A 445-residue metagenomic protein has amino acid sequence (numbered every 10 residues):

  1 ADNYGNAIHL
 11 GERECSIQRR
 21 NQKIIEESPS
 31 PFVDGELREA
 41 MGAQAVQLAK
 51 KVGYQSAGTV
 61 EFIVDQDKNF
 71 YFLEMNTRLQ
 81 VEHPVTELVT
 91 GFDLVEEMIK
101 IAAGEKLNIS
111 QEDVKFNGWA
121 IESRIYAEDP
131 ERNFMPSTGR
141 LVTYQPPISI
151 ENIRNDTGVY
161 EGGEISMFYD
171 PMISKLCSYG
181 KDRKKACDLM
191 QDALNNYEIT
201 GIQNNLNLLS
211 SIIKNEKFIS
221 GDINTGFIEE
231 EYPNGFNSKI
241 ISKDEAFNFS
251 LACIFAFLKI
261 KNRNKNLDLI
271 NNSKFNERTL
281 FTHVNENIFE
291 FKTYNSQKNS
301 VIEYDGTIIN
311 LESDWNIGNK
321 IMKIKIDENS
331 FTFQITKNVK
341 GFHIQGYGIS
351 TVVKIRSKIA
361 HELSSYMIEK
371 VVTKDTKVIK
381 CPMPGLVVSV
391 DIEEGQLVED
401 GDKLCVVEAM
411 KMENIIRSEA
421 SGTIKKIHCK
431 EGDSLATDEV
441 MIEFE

Functional and structural regions predicted by a protein language model:
A1-E26, G42-F72, N76-E82, R132: Phosphate-binding core of ATP-grasp and ATP-grasp-like enzymes
A1-N6, D65-K68, S149, S296-Q297 (+2 more regions): Short acidic-glycine loop/turn motifs at beta-strand connectors
E26-P29, D170-L176, D375-K377: Short amphipathic alpha-helical segments
A45, P84-N310, W315, T437 (+1 more regions): Catalytic cores of soluble metabolic enzymes centered on carboxylation/carboxyl-transfer
H283-N287, D305-T307, D327-N329, Q345-I349 (+3 more regions): Short strand-coil-strand connectors
I309-F331: A conserved acidic, glycine/proline-rich C-terminal tail/linker
K340-C381: Catalytic P-loop NTP-binding/switch module of NTPases
V371-E445: Structured functional modules or segments
